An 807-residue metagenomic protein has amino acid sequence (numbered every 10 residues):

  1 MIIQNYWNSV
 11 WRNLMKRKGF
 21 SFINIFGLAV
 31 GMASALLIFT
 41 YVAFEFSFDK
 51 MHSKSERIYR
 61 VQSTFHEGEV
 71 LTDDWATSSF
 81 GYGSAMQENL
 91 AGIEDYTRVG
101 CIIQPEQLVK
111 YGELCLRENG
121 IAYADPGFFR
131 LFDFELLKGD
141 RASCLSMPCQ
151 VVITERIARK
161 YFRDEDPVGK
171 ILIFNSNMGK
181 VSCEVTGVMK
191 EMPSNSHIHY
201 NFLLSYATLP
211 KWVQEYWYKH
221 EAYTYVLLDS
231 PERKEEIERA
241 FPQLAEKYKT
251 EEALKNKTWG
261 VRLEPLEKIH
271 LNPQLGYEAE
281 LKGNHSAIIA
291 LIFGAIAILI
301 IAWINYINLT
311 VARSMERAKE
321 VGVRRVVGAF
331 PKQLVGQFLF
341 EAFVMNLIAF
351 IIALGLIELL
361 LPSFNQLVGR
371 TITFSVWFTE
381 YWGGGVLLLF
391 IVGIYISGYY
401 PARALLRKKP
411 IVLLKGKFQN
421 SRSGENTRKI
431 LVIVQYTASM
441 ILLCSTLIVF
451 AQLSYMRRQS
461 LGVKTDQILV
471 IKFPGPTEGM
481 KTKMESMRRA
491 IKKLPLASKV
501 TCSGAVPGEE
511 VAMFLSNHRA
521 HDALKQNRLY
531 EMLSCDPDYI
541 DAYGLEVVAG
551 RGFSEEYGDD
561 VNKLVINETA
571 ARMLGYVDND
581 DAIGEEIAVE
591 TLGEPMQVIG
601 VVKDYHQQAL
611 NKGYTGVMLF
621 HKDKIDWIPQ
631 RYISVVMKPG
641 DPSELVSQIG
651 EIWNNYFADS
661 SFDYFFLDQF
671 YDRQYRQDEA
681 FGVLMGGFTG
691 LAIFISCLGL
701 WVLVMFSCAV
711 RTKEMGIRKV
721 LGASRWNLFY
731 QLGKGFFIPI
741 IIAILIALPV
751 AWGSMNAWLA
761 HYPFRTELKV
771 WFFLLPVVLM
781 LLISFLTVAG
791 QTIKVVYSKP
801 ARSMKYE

Functional and structural regions predicted by a protein language model:
M1-R12, K16-F20, H52, Q243-A295 (+8 more regions): Membrane-helix entry/capping segments
N5-I23, G27, A302-M345, R407-F418 (+2 more regions): Intracellular coupling helices
L14, N24, E45, V61 (+29 more regions): Generic structural signal for small/hydrophobic residues in well-ordered secondary structure, especially within
K16-V42, K282-K319, L347, T427-Q452 (+3 more regions): Hydrophobic alpha-helical transmembrane segments of multi-pass inner-membrane transport and secretion
V30-Y59, L360-G369, A438-D466, K483 (+1 more regions): Alpha-helical transmembrane segments
A33, L37-T40, R262, L266 (+3 more regions): Small-residue-rich transmembrane alpha-helices
I38-P105, K219-Y225, E238-A240, G260-L271 (+6 more regions): Membrane-proximal extracellular/periplasmic loop immediately following the first transmembrane helix
D125-K138, C149-G283, S486-Q677: Mid-to-C-terminal secondary-structure elements that act as membrane-proximal/extracytoplasmic interface segments
